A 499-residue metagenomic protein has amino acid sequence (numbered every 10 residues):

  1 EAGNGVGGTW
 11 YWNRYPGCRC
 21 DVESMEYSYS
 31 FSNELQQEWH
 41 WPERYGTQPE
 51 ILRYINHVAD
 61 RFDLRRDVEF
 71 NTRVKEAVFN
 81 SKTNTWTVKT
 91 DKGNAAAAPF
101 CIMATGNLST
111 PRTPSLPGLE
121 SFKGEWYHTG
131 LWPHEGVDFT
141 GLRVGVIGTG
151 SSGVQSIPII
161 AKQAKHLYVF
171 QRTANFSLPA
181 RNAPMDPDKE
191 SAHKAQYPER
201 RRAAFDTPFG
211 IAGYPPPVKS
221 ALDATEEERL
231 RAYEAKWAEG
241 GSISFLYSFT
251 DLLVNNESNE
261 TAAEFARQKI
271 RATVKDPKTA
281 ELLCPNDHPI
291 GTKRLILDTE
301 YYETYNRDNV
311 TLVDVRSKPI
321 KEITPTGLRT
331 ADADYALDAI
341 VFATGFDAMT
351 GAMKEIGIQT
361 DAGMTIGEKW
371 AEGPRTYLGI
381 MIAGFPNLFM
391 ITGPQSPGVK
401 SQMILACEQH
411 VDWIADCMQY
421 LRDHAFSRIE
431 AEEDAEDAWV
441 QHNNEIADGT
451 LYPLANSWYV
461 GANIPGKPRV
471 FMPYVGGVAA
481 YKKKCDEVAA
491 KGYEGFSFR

Functional and structural regions predicted by a protein language model:
A2-E120, E135-G136, T149, Q163-R499: N-terminal FAD-binding dinucleotide-binding subdomain shared by FAD-dependent oxidases/monooxygenases
Y127-G141: A short, basic/flexible loop-to-alpha-helix module at the beginning of a structural domain
T140-G150: Beta1/beta-strand and adjacent pyrophosphate-binding region of the FAD-binding site in flavoprotein oxidoreductases
G153: N-terminal Rossmann-fold NAD(P) dinucleotide-binding loop
S156-I160: Aromatic pocket-lining residues of Rossmann-like dinucleotide-binding sites
